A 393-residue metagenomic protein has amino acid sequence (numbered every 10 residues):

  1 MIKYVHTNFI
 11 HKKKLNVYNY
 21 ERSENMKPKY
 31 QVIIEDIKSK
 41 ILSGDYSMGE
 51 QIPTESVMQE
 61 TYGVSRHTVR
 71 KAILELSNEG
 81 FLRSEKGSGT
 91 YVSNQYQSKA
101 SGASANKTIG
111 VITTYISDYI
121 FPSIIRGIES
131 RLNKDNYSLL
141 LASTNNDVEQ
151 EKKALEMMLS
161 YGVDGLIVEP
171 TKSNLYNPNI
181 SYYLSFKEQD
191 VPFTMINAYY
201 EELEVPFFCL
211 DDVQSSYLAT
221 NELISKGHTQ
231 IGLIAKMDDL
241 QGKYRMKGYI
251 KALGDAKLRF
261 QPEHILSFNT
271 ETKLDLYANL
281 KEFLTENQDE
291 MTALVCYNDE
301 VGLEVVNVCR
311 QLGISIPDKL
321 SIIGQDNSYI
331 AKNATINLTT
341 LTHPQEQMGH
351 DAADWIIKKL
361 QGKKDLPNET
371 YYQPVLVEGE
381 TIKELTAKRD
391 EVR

Functional and structural regions predicted by a protein language model:
I2-A103: N-terminal helix-turn-helix DNA-binding module of bacterial transcription factors
I2-N25, E35-S39, S93-L218, T285: Alpha-helical recognition/docking segments in bacterial nutrient-uptake and carbohydrate-utilization systems
D36, K281-R393: Flexible loop/turn connectors
V111, V163-K172, T194, G232-I234 (+2 more regions): Periplasmic-binding protein-like
I120-K134, S215-L218, L240-R259, E304 (+2 more regions): Short, solvent-exposed amphipathic alpha-helices that sit in or adjacent to ligand/effector-binding or catalytic
N133-S143, L233, A252-L274: Short beta-strand elements in bilobed, periplasmic/extracellular small-molecule ligand-binding domains
E204-L233, K243, K251, K273-E282 (+2 more regions): Hydrophobic alpha-helical segments within soluble ligand-binding/sensing domains
Y217-L258, E263, N368-I382: An alpha-beta-alpha
